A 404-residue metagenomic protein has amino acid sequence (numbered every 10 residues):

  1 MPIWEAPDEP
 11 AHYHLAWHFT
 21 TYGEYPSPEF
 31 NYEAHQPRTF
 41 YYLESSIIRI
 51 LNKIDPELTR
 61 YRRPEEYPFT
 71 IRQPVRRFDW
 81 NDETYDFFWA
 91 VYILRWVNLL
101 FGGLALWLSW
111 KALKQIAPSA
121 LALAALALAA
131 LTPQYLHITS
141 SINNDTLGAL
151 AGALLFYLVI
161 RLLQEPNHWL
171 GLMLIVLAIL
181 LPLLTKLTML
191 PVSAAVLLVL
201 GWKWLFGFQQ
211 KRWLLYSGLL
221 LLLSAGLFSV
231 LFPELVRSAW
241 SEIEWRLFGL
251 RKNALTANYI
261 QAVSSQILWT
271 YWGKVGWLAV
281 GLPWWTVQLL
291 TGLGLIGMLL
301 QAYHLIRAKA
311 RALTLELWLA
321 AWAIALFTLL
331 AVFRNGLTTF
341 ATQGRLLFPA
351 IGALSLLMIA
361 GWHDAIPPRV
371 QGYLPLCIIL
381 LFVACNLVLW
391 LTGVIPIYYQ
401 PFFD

Functional and structural regions predicted by a protein language model:
H18-V97: Interfacial juxtamembrane loops and adjacent helix segments that form the catalytic/substrate-binding surfaces
P64-N81, Y85, S109-L131, L150: Transmembrane-helix signature of polytopic, membrane-embedded enzymes that assemble or transfer cell-envelope glycans
K114-A117, L155-M173, P182: Membrane-interface transmembrane helices that cradle and orient dolichyl/undecaprenyl
A125, L177, K309-R334, C377-A384: Transmembrane alpha-helix segments characteristic of polytopic inner-membrane glycan-assembly/cell-envelope
A125-A130, Y157, I179-L183: Short helix- or helix-capping micro-motifs that position conserved polar/aromatic residues at function-defining sites
L158-Q164, V192-L223, I306-R307: Perimembrane helix-loop-helix junctions
G171-L187, V192-S193, L197: Membrane-interface alpha helices of multi-pass inner-membrane proteins
P233-L305, Q400-D404: Membrane-lumen/periplasm interface segments of multi-pass, membrane-embedded glycan/lipid transferases
